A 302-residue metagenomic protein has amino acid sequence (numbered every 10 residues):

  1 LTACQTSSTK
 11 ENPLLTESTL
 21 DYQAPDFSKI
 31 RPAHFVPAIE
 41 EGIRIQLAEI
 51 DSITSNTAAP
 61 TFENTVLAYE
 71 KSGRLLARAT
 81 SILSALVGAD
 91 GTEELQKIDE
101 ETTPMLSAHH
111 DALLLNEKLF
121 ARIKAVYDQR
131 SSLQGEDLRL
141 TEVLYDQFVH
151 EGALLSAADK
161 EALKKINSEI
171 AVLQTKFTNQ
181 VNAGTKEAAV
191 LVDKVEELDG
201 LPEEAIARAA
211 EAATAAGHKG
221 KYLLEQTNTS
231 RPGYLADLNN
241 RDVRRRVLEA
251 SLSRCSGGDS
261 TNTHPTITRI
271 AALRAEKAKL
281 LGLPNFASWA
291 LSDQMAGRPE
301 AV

Functional and structural regions predicted by a protein language model:
C4-V302: Zn2+-dependent metallopeptidase catalytic domains
